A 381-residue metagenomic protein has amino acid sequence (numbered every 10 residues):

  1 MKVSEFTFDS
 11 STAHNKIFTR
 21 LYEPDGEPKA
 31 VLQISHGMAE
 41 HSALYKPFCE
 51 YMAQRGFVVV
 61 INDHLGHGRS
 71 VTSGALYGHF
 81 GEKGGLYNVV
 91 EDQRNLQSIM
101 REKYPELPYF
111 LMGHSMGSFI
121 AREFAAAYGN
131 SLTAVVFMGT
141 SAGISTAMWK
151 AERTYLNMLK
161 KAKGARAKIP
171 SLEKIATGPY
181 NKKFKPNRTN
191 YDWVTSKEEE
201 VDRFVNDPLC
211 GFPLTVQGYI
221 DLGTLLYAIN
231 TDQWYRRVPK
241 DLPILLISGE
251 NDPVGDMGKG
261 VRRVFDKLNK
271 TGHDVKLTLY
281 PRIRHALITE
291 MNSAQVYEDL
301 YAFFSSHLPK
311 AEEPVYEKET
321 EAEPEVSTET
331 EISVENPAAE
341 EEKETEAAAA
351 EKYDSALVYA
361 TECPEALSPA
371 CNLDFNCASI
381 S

Functional and structural regions predicted by a protein language model:
M1-G26: N-terminal cap/lid segment of alpha/beta-hydrolase-fold proteins
H36-E40, E250: Active-site glycine-rich loops that stabilize anionic/oxyanionic intermediates across multiple enzyme folds
L44, C49-A75: Conserved alpha/beta-hydrolase
G81-R101: Alpha/beta-hydrolase active-site loop
Y104-S115: Alpha/beta-hydrolase fold nucleophile elbow
E123-L209: Alpha/beta-hydrolase-fold enzymes
L246-S248: Short beta-strand/loop motif that positions the catalytic acidic residue of the alpha/beta-hydrolase fold
T271-E319: Catalytic active-site module of serine/aspartate enzymes centered on a nucleophile-bearing elbow/loop
